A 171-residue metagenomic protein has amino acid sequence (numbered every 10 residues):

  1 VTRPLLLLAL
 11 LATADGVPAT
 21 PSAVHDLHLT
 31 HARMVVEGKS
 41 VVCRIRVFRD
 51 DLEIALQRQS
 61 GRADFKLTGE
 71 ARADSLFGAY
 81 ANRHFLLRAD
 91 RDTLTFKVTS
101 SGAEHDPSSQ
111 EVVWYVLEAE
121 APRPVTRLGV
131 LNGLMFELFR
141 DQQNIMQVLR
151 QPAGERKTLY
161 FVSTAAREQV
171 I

Functional and structural regions predicted by a protein language model:
P4-T13: Sec-dependent N-terminal signal peptides
P18-I171: N-terminal soluble domains immediately following signal/targeting peptides that reside in extracytoplasmic
